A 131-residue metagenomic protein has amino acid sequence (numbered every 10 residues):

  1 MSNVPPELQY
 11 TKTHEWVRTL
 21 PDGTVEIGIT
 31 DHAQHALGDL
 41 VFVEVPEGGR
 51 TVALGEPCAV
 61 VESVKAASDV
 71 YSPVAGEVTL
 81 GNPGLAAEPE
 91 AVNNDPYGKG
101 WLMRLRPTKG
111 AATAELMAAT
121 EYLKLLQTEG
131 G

Functional and structural regions predicted by a protein language model:
M1-L54, E90, N94-G131: Acidic, low-complexity mobile loops and tails
D31-A33, E56, K65, V74: Short glycine-rich, polar/acidic loop-and-turn segments at beta strand-coil junctions
F42, V60, P83-G84, Y122: Short, intrinsically disordered, mixed-charge
E47-V61, E77-L80: Short, well-structured beta-strand-loop connectors
V60-V61, V74, K124-Q127: A general structural signal for short secondary-structure boundary/capping elements
E62-K99: Mid-chain, well-packed structural core segment of small domains
